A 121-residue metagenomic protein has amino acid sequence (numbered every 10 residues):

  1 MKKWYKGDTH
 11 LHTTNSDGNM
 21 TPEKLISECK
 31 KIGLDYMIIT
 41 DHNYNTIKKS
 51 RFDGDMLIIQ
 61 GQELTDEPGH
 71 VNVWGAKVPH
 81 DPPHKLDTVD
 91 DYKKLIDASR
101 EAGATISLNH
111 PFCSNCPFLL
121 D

Functional and structural regions predicted by a protein language model:
M1-D121: A metal-dependent hydrolase metal-coordination microenvironment
